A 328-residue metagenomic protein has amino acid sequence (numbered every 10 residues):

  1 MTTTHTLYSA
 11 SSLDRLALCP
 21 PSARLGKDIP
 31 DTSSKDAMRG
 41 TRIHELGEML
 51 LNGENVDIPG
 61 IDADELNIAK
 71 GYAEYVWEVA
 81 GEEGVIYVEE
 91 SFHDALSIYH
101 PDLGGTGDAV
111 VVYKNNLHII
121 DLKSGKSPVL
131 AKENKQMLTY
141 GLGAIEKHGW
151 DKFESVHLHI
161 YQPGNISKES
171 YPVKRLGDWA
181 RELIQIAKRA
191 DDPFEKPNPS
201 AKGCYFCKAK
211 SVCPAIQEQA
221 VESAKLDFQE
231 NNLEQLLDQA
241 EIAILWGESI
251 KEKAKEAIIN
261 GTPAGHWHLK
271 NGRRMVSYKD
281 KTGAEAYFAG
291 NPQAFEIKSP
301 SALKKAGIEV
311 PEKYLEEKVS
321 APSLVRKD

Functional and structural regions predicted by a protein language model:
M1-L117, A240: Metal-dependent nuclease catalytic cores that hydrolyze phosphodiester bonds in DNA/RNA, characterized by
P21-G26, H159-S167, K208-A224, P263-W267: Short acidic (Asp/Glu) and glycine-rich catalytic loops that position anionic groups and cofactors
D28-K35, N55-I58, K126-L130, H148 (+1 more regions): Short, polar/flexible loop-turn hinges at active-site or ligand-entry regions and domain interfaces
D28-P30, D121-K126, D227-Q235: Glycine- and acidic
L50-I58, K147-D151, I250: Short helix-capping/linker segments at secondary-structure and domain boundaries
E83-A190, P197: Mg2+/Mn2+-dependent nuclease catalytic core
L176-I242, D328: Short, charged, low-complexity amphipathic alpha-helix
D238, L245-D328: Extended, charge-rich alpha-helical segments
